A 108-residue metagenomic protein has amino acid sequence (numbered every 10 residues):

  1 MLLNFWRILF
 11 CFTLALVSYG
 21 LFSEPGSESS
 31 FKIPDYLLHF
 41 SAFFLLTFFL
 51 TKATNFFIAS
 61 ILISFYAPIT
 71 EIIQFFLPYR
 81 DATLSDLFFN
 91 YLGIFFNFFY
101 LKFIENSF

Functional and structural regions predicted by a protein language model:
M1, I104-F108: Short, charged juxtamembrane terminal tails flanking transmembrane helices
M1-L50, I63: "…centered on the first transmembrane helix and the immediately adjacent amphipathic helix/loop
N4-F5, A53-S60, T83-L84: Membrane-helix interface segments
F31-I33, I72-N90: Interfacial helix-loop-helix junctions of multi-pass membrane proteins
H39-F43, D81-L101: Alpha-helical transmembrane segments that form the membrane-embedded catalytic/substrate-binding core of multi-pass
L50, I69-I73, F96-Y100, I104: Alpha-helical membrane-inserting segments
A59-A67: Central hydrophobic cores of alpha-helical transmembrane segments in multi-pass integral membrane proteins
